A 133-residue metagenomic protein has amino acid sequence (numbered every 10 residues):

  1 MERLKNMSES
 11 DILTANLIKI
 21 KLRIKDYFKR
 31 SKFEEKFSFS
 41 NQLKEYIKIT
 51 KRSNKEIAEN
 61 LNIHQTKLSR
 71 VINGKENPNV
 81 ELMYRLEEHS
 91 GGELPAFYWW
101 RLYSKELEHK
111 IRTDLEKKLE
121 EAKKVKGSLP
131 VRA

Functional and structural regions predicted by a protein language model:
M1-S38, E108, D114-A133: N-terminal flexible/basic segments that precede or flank functional cores
F39, N79-L82: N-terminal alpha-helical segment
F39-E56, E116, E121: Short basic helix-loop element that most often maps to the first helix and adjoining turn of HTH DNA-binding modules
R52-S69: Short alpha-helical DNA-recognition segment
E81-Y98: DNA major-groove recognition helix of helix-turn-helix/homeodomain DNA-binding modules
Y103-L107: Catalytic-site neighborhood detector that most strongly recognizes the C-terminal catalytic loop/helix of tyrosine
